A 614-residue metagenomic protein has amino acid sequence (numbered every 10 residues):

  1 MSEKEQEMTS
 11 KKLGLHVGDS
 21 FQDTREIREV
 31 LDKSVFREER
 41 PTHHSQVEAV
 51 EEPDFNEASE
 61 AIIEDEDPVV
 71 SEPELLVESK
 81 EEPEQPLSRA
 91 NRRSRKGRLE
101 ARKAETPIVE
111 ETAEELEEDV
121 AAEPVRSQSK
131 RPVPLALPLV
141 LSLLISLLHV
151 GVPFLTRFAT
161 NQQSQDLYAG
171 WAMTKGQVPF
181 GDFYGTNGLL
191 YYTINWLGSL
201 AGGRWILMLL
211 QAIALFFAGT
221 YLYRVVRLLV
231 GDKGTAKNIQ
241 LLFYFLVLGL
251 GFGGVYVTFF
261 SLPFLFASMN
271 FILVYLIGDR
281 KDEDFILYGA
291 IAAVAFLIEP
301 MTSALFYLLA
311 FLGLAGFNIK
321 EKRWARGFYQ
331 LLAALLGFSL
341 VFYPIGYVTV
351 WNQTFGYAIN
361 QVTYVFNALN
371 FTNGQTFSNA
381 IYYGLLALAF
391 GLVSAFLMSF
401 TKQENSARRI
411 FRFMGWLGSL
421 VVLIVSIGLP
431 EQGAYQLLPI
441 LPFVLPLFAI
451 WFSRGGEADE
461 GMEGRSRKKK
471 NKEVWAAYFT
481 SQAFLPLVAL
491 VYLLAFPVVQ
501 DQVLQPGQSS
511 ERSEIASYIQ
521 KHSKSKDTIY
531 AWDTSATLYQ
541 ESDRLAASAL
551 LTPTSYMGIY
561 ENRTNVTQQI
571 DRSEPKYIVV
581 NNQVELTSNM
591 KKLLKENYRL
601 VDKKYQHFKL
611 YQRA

Functional and structural regions predicted by a protein language model:
L209-G231, A267: Transmembrane-helix motifs of polytopic, lipid-linked glycan transferases
L222-V247: Transmembrane-helix signature of polytopic, membrane-embedded enzymes that assemble or transfer cell-envelope glycans
V230, S268-F285, A395-A407, F452: Membrane-interface transmembrane helices that cradle and orient dolichyl/undecaprenyl
G251-L262: Short acidic/glycine- and proline-prone juxtamembrane loop motifs at membrane-interface regions of multi-pass membrane
E283-T302, F306, F311, L420-S426: Membrane-interface alpha helices of multi-pass inner-membrane proteins
L305-L336: Perimembrane helix-loop-helix junctions
L429-A476: Hydrophobic/aromatic-rich transmembrane helices and adjacent perimembrane loops
V503-G558, V566-T587, Q606: Short periplasmic/luminal acceptor-recognition loop of GT-C membrane glycosyltransferases, typified by
